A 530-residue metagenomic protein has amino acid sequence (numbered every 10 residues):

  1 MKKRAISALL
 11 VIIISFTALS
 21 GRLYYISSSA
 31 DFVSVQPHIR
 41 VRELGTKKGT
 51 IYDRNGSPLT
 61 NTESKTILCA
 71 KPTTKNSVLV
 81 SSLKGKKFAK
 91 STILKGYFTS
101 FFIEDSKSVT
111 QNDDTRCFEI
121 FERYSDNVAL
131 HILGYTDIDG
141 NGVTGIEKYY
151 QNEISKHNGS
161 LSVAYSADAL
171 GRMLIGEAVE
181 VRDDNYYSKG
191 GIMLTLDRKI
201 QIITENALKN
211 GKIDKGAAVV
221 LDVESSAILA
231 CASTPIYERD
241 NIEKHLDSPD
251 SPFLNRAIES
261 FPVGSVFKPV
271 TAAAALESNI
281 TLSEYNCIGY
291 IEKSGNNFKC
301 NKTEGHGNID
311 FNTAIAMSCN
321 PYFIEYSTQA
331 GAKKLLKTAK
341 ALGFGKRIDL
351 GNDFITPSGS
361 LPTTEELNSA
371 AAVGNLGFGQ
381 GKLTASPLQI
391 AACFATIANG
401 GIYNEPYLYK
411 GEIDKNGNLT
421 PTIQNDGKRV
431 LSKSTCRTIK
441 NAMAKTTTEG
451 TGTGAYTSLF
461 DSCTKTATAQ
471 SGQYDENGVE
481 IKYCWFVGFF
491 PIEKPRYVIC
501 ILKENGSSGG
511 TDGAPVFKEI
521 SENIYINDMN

Functional and structural regions predicted by a protein language model:
M1-E243, S283, K333-A341, L502 (+1 more regions): Periplasmic/cell-envelope proteins involved in peptidoglycan metabolism and beta-lactam response
P58-T60, V179-E180, D222-S265, V270-E504: Beta-lactam-recognizing serine transpeptidase/beta-lactamase-like catalytic domain environment
